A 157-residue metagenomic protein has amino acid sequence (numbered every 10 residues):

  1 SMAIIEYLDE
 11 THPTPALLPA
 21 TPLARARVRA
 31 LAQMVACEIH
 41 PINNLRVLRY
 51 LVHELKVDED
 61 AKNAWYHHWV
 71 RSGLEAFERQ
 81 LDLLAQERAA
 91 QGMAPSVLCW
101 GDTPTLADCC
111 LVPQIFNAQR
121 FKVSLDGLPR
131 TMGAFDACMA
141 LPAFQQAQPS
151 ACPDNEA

Functional and structural regions predicted by a protein language model:
S1-A64, A90-Q91: GST-like domain detector, emphasizing the conserved glutathione-binding G-site in the N-terminal thioredoxin-like
I5, D9, R29-A32, L74 (+3 more regions): Non-transmembrane alpha-helical segments in soluble domains of secreted/periplasmic/extracellular proteins
P15-A20, N43-L45, S96-G101, G127 (+1 more regions): Short, hydrophobic secondary-structure boundary micro-motifs
P41, E54, A118-D126: Short helix-capping/linker segments at secondary-structure and domain boundaries
R46, L98-S124, M132, A137-C138 (+1 more regions): GST superfamily/GST-like fold recognition
V52, C152-A157: Carbohydrate-binding/catalytic loop surfaces
A64-L83: Amphipathic alpha-helical packing segments from all-alpha helical-bundle domains
F77-W100: Hydrophobic alpha-helical bundle segments that form small-molecule/ligand-binding pockets
